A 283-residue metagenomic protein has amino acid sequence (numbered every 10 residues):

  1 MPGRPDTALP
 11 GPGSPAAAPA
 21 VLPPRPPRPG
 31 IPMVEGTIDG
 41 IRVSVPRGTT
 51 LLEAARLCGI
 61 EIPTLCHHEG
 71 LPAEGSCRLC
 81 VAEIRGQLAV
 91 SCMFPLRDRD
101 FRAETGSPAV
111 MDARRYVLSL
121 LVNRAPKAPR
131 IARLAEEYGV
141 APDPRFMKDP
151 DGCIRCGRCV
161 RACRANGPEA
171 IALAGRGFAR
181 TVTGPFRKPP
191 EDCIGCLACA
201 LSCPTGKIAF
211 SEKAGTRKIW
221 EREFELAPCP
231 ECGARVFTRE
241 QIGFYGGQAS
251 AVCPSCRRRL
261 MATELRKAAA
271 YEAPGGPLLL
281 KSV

Functional and structural regions predicted by a protein language model:
P2-C196, A200-S202, G206-A209, R222-C229 (+4 more regions): Ferredoxin-type iron-sulfur electron-transfer modules and their immediate structural context
F210, G215: Inter-helical turn/loop segments and adjacent helix faces that build the functional surface of alpha-helical bundle
R217-W220: Acidic/histidine-enriched alpha-helical segments
A268-Y271: C-terminal accessory/interaction regions of large nucleic acid-associated machines
